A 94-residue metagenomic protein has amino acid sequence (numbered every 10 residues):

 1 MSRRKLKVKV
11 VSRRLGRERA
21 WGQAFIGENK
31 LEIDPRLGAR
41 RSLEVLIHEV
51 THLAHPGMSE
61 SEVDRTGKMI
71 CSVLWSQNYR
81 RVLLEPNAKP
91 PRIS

Functional and structural regions predicted by a protein language model:
M1-R41, P56-S94: Metalloprotease/metallohydrolase-associated module, dominated by Zn2+-dependent proteases
E44-L53: Active-site recognition of the HExxH zinc-binding catalytic motif
